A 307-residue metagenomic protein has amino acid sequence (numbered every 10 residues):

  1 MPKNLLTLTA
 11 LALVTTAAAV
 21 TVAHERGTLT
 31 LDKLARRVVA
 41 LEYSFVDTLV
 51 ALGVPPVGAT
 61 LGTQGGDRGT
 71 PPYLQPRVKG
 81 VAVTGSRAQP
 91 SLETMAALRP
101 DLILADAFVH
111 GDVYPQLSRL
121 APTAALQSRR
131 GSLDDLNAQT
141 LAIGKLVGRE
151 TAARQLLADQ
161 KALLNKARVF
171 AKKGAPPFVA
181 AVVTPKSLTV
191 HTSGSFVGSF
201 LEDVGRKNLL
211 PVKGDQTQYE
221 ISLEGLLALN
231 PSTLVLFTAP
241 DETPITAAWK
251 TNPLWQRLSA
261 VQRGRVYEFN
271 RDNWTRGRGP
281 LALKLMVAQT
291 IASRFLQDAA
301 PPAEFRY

Functional and structural regions predicted by a protein language model:
V14-A18: N-terminal signal peptide c-region/cleavage motif recognized by signal peptidases
H24-R26, T84-E93, K213-L223: Short helix-initiation/N-cap motifs at beta->coil->alpha
R37-L52, A152-R206: Basic- and aromatic-lined ligand-binding clefts that recognize polyanionic substrates
Y43-T94: A short, structured surface patch at a secondary-structure boundary
P55-P56, P71-R77, K145, V190-K213: Ligand-binding cleft/hinge of the Venus flytrap
Q64-R68, D112, L126-I143, A175-G198 (+1 more regions): Extracytoplasmic ligand-binding site segments that recognize negatively charged/polar headgroups
L92-A105, P122, L226, N230-V235: Proline-aspartate-enriched helix->loop->beta-strand connector
T233-Y307: Structured C-terminal subdomain patch of bacterial secreted/periplasmic proteins
